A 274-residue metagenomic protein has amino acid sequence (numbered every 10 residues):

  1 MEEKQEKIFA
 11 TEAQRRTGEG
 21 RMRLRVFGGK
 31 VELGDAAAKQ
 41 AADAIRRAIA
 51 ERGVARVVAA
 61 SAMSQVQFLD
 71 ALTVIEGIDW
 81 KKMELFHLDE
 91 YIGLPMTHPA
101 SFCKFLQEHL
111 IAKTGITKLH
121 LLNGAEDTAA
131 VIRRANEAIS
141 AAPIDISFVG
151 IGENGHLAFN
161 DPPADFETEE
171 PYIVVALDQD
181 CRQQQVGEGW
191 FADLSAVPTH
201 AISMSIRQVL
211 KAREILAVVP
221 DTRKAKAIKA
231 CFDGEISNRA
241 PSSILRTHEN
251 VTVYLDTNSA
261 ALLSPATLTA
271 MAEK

Functional and structural regions predicted by a protein language model:
E2-K4, T11-E19: Short, low-complexity, charge-dense intrinsically disordered segments
R21, D79-F148, E273-K274: Ligand-binding beta-strand-loop-alpha-helix segment within the catalytic cores of soluble metabolic enzymes
R46-E76: Glycine-rich N-terminal segment of FAD-binding domains in flavoprotein oxidoreductases, spanning the beta-loop-helix
A59-S64, V149-E153, P220: Glycine-rich beta-strand-to-loop/alpha-helix junction loops that act as flexible
D70-W80, E108, P162-P171: A glycine- and small-aliphatic-rich helix-loop capping segment at beta-alpha/alpha-beta transitions that lines
A142-E167: Glycine-rich phosphate-binding loop
A158-M204: Class I SAM-dependent methyltransferase SAM-binding "motif I" and its flanking Rossmann-like core
M204-R207, K211-K274: ATP/nucleoside-binding phosphotransfer catalytic cores, i.e., glycine-rich phosphate-binding loops
